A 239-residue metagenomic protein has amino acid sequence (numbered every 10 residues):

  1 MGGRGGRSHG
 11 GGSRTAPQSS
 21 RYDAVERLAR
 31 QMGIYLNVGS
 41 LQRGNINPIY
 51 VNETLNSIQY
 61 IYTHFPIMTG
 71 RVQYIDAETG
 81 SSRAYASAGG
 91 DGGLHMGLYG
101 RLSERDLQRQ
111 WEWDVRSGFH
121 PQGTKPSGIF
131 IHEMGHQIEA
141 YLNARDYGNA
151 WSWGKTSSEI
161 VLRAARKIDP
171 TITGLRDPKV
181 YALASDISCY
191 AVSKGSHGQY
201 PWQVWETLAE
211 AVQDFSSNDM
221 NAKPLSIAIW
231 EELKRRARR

Functional and structural regions predicted by a protein language model:
M1-S13, A209: Non-Sec secretion/translocation targeting segments of pathogen effectors
A16, Y22-S57, P66-R239: Active-site-flanking segments in enzyme catalytic domains
